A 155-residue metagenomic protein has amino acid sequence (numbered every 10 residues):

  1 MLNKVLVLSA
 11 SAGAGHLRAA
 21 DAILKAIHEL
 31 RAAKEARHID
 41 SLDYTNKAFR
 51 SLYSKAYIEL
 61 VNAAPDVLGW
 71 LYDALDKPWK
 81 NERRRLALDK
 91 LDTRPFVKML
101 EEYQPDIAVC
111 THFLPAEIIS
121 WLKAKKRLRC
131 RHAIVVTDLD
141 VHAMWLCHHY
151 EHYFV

Functional and structural regions predicted by a protein language model:
M1-L6: Extreme N-terminal starter segment of soluble prokaryotic enzymes
S9-A19: A short, glycine/small-residue-rich beta-strand->loop->alpha-helix junction that serves as a flexible
A22-E101: Conserved N-terminal ligand/cofactor-binding loop architecture of enzyme catalytic domains
T45-N46, A116-I118, H142-A143: Short, well-ordered alpha-helical microsegments
R94-A108, I118-A133: Glycosyltransferases and closely related glycan-assembly transferases that use nucleotide-activated donors
T111-L114: Short His-centered aromatic/hydrophobic patch
K125-V155: Active-site-proximal region of nucleotide-activated glycan assembly enzymes, centered on histidine/acidic-rich loops
